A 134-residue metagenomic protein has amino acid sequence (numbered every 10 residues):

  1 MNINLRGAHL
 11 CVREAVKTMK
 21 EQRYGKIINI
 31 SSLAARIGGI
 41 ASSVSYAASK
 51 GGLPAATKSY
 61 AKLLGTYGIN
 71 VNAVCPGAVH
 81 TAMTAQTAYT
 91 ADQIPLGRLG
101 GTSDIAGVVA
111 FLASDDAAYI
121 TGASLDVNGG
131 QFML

Functional and structural regions predicted by a protein language model:
M1-L10, Y24, I28, L53 (+1 more regions): Catalytic Tyr-X3-Lys loop
G7, S43-G52: The catalytic Tyr-X3-Lys active-site helix of short-chain dehydrogenase/reductase
V12, S49, T57: Active-site helix of classical SDR
K17, K62-T66, A118: Alpha-helical segment proximal to the catalytic Tyr-Lys
S32: Residue(s) in the substrate-gating loop at a strand-loop-helix junction that position the organic substrate next
G38-A47, S59: Active-site loop-to-helix junction immediately N-terminal to the catalytic Tyr of the SDR YXXXK motif in Rossmann-fold
G65, N70, I120-G122, N128: Short, small/polar-rich loop/turn modules that mediate ligand/substrate recognition or access, typified
I94-I105, D116: A conserved structural motif in NAD(P)-dependent oxidoreductases
